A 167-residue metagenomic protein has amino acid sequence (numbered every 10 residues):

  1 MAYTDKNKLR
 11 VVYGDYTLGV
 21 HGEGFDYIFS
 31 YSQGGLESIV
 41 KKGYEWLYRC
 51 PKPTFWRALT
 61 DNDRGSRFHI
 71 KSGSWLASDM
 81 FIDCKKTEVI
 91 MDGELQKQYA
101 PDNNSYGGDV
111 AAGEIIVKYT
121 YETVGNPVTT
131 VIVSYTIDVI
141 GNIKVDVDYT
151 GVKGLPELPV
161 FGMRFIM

Functional and structural regions predicted by a protein language model:
M1-M167: Beta-strand/loop-rich accessory regions of lumenal/periplasmic or secreted enzymes, predominantly carbohydrate-active
